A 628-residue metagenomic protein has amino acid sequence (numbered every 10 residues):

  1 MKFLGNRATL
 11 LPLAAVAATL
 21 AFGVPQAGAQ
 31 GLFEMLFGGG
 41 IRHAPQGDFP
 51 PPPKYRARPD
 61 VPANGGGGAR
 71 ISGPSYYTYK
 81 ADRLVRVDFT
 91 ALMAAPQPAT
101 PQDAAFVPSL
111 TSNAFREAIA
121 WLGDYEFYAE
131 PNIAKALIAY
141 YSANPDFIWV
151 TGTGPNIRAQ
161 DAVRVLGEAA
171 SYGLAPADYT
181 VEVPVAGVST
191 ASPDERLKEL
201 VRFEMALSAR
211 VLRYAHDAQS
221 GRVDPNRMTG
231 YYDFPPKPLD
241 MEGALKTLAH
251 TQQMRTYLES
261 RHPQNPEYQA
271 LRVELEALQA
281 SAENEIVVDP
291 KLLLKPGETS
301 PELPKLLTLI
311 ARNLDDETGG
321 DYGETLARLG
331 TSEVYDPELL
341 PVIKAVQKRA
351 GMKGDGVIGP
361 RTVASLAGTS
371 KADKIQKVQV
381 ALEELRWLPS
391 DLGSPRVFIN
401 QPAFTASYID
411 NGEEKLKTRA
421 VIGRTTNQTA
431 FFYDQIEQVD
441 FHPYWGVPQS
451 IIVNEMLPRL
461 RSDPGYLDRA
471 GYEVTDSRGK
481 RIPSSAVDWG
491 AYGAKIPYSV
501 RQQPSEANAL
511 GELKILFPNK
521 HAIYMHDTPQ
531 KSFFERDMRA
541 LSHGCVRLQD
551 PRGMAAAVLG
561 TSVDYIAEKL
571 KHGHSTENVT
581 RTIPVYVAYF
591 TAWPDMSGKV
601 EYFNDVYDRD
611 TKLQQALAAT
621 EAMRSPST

Functional and structural regions predicted by a protein language model:
M1-L13: Bacterial N-terminal signal peptides that target proteins for export
A18-Q26: C-terminal segment of classical bacterial N-terminal signal peptides
V24, Q30-F33, G38-A136, A143 (+5 more regions): Well-ordered beta-sheet/strand-loop patches within structured domains
Q30, G38, G123, Q160 (+3 more regions): Alpha-helical, heptad-rich or low-complexity scaffold/stalk segments that mediate oligomerization or tethering
W121-S192: Flexible, low-complexity segments enriched for small/polar residues
V165, A169-V185, R202, E535-Q549 (+1 more regions): Mid-length scaffold segments of soluble, non-membrane domains
L174-P176, A186-Q219: Intrinsically disordered, low-complexity, charge-biased terminal/linker regions in eukaryotic proteins
H216-M228: Short, solvent-exposed secondary-structure capping/transition elements
